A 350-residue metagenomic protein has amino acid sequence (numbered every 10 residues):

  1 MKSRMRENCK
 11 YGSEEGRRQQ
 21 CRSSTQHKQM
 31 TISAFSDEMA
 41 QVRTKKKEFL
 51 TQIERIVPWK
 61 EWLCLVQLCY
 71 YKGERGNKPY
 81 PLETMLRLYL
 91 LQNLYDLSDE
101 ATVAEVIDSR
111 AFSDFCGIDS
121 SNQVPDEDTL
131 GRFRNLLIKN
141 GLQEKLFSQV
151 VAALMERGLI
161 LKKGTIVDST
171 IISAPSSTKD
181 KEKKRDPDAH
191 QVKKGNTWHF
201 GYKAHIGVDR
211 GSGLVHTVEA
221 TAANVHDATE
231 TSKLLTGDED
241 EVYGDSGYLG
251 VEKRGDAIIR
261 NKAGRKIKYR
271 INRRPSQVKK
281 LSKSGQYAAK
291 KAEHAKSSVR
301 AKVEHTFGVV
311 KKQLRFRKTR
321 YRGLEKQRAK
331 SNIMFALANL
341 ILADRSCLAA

Functional and structural regions predicted by a protein language model:
M30-K60, C64, A349-A350: Charged, often Cys/His-bearing segments associated with DNA-binding zinc-finger transcription factors
T31-A34, L82, L91, E100 (+6 more regions): Polybasic low-complexity intrinsically disordered regions
L50-C64, L68-N77, L82-E100: A positively charged, amphipathic N-terminal helix/segment that binds anionic biomolecules
P58, G76-E83, N122-P125, A295 (+2 more regions): Secondary-structure capping and boundary motifs in well-ordered enzyme cores
D240-E241, S246-A329: Helix-centered, glycine/charged polyanion-binding patches within enzymatic domains that contact phosphate-containing
Q313, S346-A350: A short, flexible helix-boundary coil/loop motif
